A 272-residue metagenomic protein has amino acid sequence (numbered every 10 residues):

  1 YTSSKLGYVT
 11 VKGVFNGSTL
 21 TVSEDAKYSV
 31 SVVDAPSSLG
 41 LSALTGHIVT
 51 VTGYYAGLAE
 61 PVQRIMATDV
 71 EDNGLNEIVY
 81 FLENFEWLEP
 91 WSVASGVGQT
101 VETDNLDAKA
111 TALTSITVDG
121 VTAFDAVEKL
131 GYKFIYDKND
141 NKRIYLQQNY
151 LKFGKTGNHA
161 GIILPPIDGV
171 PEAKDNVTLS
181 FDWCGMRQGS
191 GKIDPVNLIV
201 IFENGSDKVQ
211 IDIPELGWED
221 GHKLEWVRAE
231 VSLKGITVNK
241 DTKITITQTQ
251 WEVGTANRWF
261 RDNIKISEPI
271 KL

Functional and structural regions predicted by a protein language model:
Y1-N76: OB-fold and OB-like single-stranded nucleic-acid-recognition modules and their adjacent interaction interfaces
G13-F15, F85, L164-Q188: Extra-cytoplasmic beta-strand recognition segments
H47-V49, V177, K240-I244: Exposed beta-strand face motif in extracellular beta-rich ectodomains
G74-A126: Extracellular carbohydrate-recognition regions
N149-T178, R228-E230, R261: Short beta-strands within extracellular/lumenal beta-sheet-rich domains
G157, P171-A173, C184-P195, E252-G254: Extended, low-complexity, turn-rich repeat/linker tracts enriched in Gly/Pro/Ser/Thr and Asp/Glu that occur
I193-N204: Short, surface-exposed beta-strand/strand-loop-strand elements in extracellular ectodomains
F202, D207-L272: Terminal, low-complexity interaction segments
